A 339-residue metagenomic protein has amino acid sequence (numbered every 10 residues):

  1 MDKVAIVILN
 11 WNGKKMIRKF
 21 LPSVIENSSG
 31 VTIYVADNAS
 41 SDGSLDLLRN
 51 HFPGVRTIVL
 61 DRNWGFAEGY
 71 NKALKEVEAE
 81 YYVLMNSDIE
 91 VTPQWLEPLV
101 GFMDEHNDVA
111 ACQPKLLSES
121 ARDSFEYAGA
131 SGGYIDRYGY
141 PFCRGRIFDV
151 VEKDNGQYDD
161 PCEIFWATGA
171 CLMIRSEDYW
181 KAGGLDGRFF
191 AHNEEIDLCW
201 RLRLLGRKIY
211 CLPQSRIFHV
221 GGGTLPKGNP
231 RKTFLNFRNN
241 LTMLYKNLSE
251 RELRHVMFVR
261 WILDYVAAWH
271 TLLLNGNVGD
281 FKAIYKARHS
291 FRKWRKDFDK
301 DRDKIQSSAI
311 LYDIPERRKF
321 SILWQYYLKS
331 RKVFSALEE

Functional and structural regions predicted by a protein language model:
V7, L205-D303, S308-W324: Active-site-adjacent helix/loop segment of glycosyltransferases that harbors family-specific signature motifs
P22-V31: Short, acidic, metal-binding catalytic loop of nucleotide-sugar glycosyltransferases
S23, D37-D46, R62: A conserved acidic beta->alpha catalytic loop
G30-A39, I58-L60: Short beta-strand/loop segment that forms part of the nucleotide-sugar
V59-V77, S87-I89, P98: Glycine-rich, basic loop-to-helix element that forms the pyrophosphate-binding segment of sugar-nucleotide handling
Y82: Short aromatic/hydrophobic "clamp" motif used to bind/position activated sugar donors
E90-Y140: Conserved donor NDP-sugar-binding/catalytic core segment of glycosyltransferases
D159, E163-R216: A short, conserved alpha-helix in the catalytic core of glycosyltransferases
